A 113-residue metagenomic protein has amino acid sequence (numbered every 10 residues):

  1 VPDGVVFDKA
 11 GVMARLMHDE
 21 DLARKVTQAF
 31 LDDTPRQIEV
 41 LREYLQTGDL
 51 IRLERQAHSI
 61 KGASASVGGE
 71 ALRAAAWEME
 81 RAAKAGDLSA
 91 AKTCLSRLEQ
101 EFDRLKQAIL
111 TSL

Functional and structural regions predicted by a protein language model:
V1-L113: Two-component system phosphorelay core
